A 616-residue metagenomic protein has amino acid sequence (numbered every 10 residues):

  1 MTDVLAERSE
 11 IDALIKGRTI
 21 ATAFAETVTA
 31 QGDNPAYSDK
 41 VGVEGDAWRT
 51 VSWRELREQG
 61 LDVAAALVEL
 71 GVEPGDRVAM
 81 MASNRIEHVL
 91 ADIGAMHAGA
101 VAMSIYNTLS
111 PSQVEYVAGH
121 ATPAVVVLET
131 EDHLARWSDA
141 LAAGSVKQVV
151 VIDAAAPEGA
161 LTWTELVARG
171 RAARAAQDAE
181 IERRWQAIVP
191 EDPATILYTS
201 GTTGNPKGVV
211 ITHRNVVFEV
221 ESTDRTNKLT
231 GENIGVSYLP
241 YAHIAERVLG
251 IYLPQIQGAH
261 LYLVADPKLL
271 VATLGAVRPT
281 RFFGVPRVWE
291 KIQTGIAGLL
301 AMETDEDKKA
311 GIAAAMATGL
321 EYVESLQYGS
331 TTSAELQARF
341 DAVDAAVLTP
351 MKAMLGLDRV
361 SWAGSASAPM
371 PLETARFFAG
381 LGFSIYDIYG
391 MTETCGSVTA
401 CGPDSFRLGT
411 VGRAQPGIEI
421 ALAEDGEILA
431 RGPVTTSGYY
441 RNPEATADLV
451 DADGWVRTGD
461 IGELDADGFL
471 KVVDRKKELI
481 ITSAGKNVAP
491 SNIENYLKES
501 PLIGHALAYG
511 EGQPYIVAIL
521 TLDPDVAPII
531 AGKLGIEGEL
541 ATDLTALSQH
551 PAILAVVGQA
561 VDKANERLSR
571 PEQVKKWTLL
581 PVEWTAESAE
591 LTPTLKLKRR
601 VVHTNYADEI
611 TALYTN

Functional and structural regions predicted by a protein language model:
G32-P35, R171-Y198, N205, K228-I234: Conserved pre-ATP/AMP-binding loop-to-beta segment of ANL
A36-R85, V89, I93, S110-E115 (+2 more regions): Conserved AMP-binding/adenylate-forming core of the ANL superfamily
V41, G45-D46, L134-P190, I296-T349: ANL superfamily adenylate-forming
T50-R54, A194-V220: Conserved AMP-binding A3 loop
E69-L70, H97-R169, V556: Structural core segment of the AMP-binding/adenylate-forming
D76, L109-A140, E219-V236, P267-R281 (+1 more regions): Conserved ATP-dependent adenylate/AMP-binding module captured primarily in the ANL superfamily
V217-I234, Y241-L348, R359: Conserved AMP-binding/adenylation subdomain of ANL enzymes
A414-A423, E427-T482, E499: Conserved ATP-binding/catalytic segment of the ANL
